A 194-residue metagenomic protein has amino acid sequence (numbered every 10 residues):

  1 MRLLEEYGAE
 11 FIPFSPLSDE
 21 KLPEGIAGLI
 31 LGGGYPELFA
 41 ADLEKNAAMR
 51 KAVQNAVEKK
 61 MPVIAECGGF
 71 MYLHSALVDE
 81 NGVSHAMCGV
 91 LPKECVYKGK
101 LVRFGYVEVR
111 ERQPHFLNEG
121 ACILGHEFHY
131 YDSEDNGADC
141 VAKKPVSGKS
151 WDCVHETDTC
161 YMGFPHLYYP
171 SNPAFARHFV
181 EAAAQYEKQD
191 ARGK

Functional and structural regions predicted by a protein language model:
M1, E5, I30, A40 (+11 more regions): Generic hydrophobic alpha-helical scaffold/packing signal
M1-K51: Acidic, glycine-rich loop-and-beta core segments that form the ion-binding/anion-interacting portion of active sites
Y7-A9, G25-I26, K59-K60, S84-A86 (+1 more regions): Short coil/turn connectors at secondary-structure junctions
I12-F14, A65-E66, G163: General beta-strand structural signal in soluble alpha/beta enzymes
F14-P16, G32-G34, S75, K93 (+2 more regions): Fold-independent oxyanion-binding glycine-rich loops and adjacent beta-strand/coil segments at enzyme active sites
L29-Y35, G69, D158-Y161: Short acidic (Asp/Glu) and glycine-rich catalytic loops that position anionic groups and cofactors
P36-Q113: Cysteine-nucleophile active-site neighborhood
Y97-K194: Amide-donor transfer/coupling interface in amidating biosynthetic enzymes
